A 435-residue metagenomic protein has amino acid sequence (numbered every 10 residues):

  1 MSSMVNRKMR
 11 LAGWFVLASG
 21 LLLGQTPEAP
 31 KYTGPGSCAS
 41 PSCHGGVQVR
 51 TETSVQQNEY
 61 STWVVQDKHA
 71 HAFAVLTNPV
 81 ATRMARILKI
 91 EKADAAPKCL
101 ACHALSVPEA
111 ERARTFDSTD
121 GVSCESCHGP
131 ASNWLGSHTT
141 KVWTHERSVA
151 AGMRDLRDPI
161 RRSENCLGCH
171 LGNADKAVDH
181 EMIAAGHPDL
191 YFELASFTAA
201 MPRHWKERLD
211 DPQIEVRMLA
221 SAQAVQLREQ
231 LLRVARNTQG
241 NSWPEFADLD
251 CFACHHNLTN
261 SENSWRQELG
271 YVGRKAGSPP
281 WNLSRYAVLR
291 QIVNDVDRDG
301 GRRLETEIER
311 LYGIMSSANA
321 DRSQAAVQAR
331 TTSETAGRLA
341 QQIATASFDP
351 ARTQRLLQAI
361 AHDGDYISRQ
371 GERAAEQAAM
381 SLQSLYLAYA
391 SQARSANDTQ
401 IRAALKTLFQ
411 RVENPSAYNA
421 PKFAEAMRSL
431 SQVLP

Functional and structural regions predicted by a protein language model:
S2-F15: Bacterial N-terminal signal peptides that target proteins for export
W14-G24: Hydrophobic h-region of N-terminal signal peptides that target proteins for export in Gram-negative bacteria
G24-P27, G34, H44-V49, C102-H103 (+4 more regions): Low-complexity, Gly/Pro
P27-G46, N241-D250: Local sequence-structure signature of Cys/Sec-based thiol-disulfide redox active-site neighborhoods
T33-S40, K92, A96-P97, G121 (+2 more regions): Residues immediately within or flanking Cys/His clusters that coordinate Zn2+ in small zinc-binding modules
V47-R86, A113-V122, S126, P130-A375: Primarily the internal scaffold of c-type cytochrome electron-transfer domains, especially repeated/multiheme c-type
P79-A110: Long, well-ordered hydrophobic secondary-structure segments characteristic of membrane-embedded and membrane-proximal
H362-P435: A cross-kingdom marker for long, charged
